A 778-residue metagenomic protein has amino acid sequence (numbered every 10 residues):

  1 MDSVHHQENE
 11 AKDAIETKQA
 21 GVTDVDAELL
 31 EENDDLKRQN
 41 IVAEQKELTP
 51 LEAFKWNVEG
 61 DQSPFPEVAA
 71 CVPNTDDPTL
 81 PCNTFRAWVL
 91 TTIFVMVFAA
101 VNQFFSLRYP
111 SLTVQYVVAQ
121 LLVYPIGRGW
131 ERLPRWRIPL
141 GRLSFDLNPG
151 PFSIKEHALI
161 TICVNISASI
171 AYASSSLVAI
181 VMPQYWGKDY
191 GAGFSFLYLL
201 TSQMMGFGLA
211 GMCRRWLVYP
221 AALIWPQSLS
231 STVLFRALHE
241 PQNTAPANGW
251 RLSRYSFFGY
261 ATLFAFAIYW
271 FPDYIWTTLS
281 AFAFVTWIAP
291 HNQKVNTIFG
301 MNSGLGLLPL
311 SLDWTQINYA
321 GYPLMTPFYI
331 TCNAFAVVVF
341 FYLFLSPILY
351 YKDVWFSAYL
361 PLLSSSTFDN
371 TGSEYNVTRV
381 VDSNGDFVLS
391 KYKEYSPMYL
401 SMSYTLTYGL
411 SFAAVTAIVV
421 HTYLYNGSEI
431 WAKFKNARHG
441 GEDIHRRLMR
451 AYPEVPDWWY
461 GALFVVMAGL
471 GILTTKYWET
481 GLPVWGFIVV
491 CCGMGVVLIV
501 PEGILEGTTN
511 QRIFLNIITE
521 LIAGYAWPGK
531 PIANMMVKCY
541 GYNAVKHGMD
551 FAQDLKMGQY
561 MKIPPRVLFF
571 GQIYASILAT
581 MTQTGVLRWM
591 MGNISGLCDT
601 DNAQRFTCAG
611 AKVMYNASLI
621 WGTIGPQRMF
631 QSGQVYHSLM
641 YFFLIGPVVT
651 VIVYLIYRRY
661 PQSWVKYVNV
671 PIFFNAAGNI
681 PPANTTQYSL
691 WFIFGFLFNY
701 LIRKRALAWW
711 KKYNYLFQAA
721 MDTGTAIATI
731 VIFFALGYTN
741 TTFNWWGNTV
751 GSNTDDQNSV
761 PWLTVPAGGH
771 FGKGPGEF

Functional and structural regions predicted by a protein language model:
D2-F778: Alpha-helical multipass membrane-protein architecture
